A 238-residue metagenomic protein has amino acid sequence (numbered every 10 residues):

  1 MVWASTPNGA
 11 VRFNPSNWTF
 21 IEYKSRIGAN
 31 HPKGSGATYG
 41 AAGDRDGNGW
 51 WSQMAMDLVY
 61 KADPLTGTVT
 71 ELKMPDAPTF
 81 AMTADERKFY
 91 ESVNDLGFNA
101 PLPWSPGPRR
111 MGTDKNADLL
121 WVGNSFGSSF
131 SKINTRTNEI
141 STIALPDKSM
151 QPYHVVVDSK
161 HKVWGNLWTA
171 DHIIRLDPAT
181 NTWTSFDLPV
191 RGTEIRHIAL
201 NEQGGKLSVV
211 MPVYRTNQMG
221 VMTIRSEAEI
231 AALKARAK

Functional and structural regions predicted by a protein language model:
M1, G28-D46, P78-A117, K148-H161 (+1 more regions): Beta-rich, blade/repeat-based domains predominating in secreted/periplasmic proteins but also intracellular
M1-P7, G49-A55, W104, D114 (+3 more regions): Conserved beta-strand positions in repeat-built beta-propeller and related beta-rich domains
A10-V11, D57-V59, S128-F130, D171-I173 (+1 more regions): Structural signal for beta-propeller blades
N14-W18, D63-G67, N134-N138, D177-N181 (+1 more regions): Short loop/turn segments that connect beta-strands within beta-propeller blades
I21-I27, T70-D85, S141-L145, T184-L188 (+1 more regions): Beta-propeller fold detector
V122-S125, K148-R175: Loop/turn-rich, solvent-exposed surfaces of beta-rich toroidal or solenoidal domains
P189-K238: Blade-level signature of beta-propeller repeat domains, shared across WD40, Kelch, NHL, RCC1 and BNR/Asp-box propellers
